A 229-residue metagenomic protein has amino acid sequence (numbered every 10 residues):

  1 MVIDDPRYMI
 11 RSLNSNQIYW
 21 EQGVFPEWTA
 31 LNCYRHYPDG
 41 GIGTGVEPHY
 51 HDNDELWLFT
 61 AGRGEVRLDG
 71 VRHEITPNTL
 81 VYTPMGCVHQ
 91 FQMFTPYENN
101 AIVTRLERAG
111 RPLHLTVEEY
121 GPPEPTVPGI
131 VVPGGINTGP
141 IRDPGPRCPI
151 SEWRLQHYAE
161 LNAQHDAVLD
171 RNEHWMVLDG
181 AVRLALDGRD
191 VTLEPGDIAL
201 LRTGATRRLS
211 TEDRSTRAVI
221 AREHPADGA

Functional and structural regions predicted by a protein language model:
M1-N32, G40, E47, G110-H165: A short, N-terminal "cap"/entry segment at the start of jelly-roll beta-barrel domains of the cupin/DSBH fold
E21-G23, G43-H51, Q92-M93, N162-L169 (+2 more regions): Short histidine-centered beta-strand/loop micro-motifs that create catalytic or ligand/metal-coordination sites
R35, Y50, L68-G70, M93 (+4 more regions): Residue-level recognition of conserved beta-strand positions in structured domain cores
Y37, Y50-V66, V168-R183: Short, conserved beta-strand element in jelly-roll/cupin
L56, R63-E65, R72, V88 (+4 more regions): Structural motif
G70-M85, G188-G204: Short acidic-glycine-tyrosine-enriched beta hairpin
M85-L115, T203-G228: Ligand-binding loop in jelly-roll beta-barrel domains
R142-D179, R183-D190, P195: Acidic/His-leaning functional-site neighborhoods
